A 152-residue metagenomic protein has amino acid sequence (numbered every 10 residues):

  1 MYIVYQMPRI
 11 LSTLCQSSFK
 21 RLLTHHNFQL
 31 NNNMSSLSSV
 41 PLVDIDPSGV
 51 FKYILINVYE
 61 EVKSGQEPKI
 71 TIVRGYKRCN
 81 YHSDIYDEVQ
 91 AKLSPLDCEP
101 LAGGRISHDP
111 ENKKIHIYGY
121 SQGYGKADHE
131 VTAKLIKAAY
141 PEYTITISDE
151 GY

Functional and structural regions predicted by a protein language model:
Y2-Y152: Intrinsic low-complexity, intrinsically disordered or marginally ordered coil/linker segments
